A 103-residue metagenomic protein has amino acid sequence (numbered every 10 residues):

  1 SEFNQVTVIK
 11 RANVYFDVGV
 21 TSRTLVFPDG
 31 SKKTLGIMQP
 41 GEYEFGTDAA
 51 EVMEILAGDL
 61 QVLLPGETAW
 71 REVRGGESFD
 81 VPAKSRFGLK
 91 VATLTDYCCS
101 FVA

Functional and structural regions predicted by a protein language model:
S1-S31: A short, N-terminal "cap"/entry segment at the start of jelly-roll beta-barrel domains of the cupin/DSBH fold
V26-D48, S78-A83: Conserved short histidine dyad/triad with adjacent acidic residue
V26-P28, L63-P65, K90, V102: A generic structural motif
T47-V62: Short, conserved beta-strand element in jelly-roll/cupin
V52, T68-W70, T95-D96: Short, surface-exposed beta-strand-loop junctions and turns on beta-sheet-rich folds
E67-K84: Short acidic-glycine-tyrosine-enriched beta hairpin
P82-A103: Ligand-binding loop in jelly-roll beta-barrel domains
